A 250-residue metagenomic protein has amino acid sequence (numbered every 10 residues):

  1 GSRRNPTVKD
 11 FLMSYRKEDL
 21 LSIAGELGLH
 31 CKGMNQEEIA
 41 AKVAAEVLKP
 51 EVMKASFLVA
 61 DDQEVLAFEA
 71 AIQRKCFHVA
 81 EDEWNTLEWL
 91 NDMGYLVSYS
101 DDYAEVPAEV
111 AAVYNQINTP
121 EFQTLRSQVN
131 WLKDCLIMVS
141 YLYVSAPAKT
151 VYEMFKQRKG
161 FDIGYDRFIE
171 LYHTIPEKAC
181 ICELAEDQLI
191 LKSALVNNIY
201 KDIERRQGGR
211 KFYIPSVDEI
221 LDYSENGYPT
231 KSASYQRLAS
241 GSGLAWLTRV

Functional and structural regions predicted by a protein language model:
G1-V110, Y114: Basic helix-extension-helix modules of the SAP/HeH family
N5-K9, V47-A55, E121-S145, S240: Positively charged, polyanion-binding regions of nucleic-acid-associated proteins
A24-G25, T150-K159: DNA-recognition alpha helix
L58-V59, Q63, Y99-Q123, S127 (+1 more regions): Charged low-complexity interaction tracts in eukaryotic proteins
Q73-C76, S140-Y143, R158: Short helix-capping/hinge SLiMs at alpha-helix to coil transitions
N85-Y95, R158-D187: Charge-enriched amphipathic alpha-helical scaffolds
Y143, I203-A239: Long, low-complexity intrinsically disordered regions in eukaryotic regulatory proteins, enriched in acidic residues
Y235-V250: Long, compositionally biased intrinsically disordered terminal regions
